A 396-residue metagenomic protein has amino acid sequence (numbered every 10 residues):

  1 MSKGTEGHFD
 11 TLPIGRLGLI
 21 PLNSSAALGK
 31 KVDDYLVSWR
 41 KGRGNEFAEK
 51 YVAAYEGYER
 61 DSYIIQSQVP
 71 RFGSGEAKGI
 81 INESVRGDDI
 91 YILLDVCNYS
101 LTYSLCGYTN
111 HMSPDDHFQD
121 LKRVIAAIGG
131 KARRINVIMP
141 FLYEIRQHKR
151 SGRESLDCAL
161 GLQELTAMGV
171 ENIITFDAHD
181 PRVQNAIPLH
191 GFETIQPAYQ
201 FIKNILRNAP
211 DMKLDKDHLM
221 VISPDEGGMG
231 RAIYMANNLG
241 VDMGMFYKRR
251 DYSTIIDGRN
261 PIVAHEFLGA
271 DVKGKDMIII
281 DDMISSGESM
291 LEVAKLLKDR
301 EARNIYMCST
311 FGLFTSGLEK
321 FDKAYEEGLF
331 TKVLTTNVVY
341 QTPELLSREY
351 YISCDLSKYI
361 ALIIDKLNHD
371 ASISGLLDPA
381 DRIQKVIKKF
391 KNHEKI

Functional and structural regions predicted by a protein language model:
M1-I396: PRPP-associated nucleotide enzymes
